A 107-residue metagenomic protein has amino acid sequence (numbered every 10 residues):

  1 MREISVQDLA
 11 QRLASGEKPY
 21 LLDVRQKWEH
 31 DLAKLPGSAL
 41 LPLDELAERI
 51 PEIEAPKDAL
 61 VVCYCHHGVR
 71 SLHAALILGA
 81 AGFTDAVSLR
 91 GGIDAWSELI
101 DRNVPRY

Functional and structural regions predicted by a protein language model:
M1-Y20, V24-L60, H67-Y107: Rhodanese-like catalytic fold shared by cysteine-dependent sulfurtransferases and DSP/PTP-type phosphatases
